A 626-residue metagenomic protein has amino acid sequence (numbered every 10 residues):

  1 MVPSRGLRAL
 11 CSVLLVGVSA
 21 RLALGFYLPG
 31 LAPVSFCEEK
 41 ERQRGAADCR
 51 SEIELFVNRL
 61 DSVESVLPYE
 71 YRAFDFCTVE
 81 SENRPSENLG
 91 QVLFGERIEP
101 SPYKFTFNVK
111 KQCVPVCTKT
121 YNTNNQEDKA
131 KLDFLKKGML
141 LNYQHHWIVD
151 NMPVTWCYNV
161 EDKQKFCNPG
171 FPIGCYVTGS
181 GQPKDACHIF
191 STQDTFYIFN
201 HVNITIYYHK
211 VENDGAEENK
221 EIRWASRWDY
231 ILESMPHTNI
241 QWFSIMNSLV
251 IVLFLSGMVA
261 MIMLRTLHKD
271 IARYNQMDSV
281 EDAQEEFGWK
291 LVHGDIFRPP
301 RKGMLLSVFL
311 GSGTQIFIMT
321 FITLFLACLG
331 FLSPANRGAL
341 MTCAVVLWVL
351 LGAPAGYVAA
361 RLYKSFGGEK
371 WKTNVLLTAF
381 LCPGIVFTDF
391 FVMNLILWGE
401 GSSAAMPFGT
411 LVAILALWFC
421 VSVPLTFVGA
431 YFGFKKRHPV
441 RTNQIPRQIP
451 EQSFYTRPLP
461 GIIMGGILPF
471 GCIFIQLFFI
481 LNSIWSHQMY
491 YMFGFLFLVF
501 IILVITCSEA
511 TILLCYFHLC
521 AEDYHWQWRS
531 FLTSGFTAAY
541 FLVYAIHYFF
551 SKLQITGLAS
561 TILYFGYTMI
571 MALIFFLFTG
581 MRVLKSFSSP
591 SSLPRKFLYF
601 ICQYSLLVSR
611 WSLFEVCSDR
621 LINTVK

Functional and structural regions predicted by a protein language model:
V2-M246: Soluble extramembrane domains flanking the early transmembrane region of eukaryotic membrane proteins
L7-V13, N239-L253, G303-Q315, A335-G352 (+6 more regions): Transmembrane alpha-helices of multi-pass eukaryotic membrane proteins
V16-F26, V252-R265, Q315-F331, L351-K364 (+6 more regions): Membrane-embedded alpha-helices of multi-pass membrane proteins, especially ion channels and transporters
W224-W398, F427-F432: Hydrophobic alpha-helical transmembrane segments corresponding to the first two to three helices of multi-pass helical
A225-I231, R273-M277, C328, N336-M341 (+6 more regions): Composition- and surface-driven signal marking solvent-exposed, interaction-prone regions in large proteins
M277-L291, R441-R457, P594-K626: Non-transmembrane, juxtamembrane loop and terminal tail segments of multi-pass eukaryotic membrane proteins
P439-P469, F478-N482, S486, A510-S530: Multipass alpha-helical transmembrane domains of eukaryotic endomembrane proteins
I502-C507, L514-C617, L621-K626: C-terminal transmembrane module of polytopic membrane proteins
